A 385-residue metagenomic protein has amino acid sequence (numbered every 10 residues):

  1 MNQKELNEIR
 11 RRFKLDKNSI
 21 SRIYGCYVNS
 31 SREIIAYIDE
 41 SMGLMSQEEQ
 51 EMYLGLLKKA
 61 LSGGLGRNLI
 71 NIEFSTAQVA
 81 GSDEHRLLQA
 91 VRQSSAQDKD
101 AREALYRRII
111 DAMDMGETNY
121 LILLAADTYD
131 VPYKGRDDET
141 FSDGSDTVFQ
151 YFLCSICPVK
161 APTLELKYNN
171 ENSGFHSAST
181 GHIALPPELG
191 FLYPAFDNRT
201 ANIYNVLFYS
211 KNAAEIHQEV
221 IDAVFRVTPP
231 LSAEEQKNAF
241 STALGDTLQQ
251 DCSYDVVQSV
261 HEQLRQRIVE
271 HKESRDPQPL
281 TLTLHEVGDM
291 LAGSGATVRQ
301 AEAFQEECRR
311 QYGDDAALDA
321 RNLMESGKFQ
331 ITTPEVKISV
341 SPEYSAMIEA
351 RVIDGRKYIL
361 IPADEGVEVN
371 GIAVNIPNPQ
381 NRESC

Functional and structural regions predicted by a protein language model:
R11, K17, S21-E325: Long, hydrophobic alpha/beta structural blocks
Q278, V287-C385: C-terminal, beta-strand-rich globular interaction domains
